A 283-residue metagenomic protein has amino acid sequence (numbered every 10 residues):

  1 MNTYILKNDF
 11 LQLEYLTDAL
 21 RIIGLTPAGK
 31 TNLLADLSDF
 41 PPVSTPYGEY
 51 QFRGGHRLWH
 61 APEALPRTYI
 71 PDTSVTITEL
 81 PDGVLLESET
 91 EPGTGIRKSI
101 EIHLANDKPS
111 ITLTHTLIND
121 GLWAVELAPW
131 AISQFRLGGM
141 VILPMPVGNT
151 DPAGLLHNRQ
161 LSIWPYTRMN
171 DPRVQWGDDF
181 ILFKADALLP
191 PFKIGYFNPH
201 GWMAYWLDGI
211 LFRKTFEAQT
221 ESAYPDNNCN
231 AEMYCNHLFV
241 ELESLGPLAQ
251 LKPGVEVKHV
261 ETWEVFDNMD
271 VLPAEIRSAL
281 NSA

Functional and structural regions predicted by a protein language model:
M1-A283: Surface-exposed acidic/polar loop and edge beta-strand patches at domain peripheries
